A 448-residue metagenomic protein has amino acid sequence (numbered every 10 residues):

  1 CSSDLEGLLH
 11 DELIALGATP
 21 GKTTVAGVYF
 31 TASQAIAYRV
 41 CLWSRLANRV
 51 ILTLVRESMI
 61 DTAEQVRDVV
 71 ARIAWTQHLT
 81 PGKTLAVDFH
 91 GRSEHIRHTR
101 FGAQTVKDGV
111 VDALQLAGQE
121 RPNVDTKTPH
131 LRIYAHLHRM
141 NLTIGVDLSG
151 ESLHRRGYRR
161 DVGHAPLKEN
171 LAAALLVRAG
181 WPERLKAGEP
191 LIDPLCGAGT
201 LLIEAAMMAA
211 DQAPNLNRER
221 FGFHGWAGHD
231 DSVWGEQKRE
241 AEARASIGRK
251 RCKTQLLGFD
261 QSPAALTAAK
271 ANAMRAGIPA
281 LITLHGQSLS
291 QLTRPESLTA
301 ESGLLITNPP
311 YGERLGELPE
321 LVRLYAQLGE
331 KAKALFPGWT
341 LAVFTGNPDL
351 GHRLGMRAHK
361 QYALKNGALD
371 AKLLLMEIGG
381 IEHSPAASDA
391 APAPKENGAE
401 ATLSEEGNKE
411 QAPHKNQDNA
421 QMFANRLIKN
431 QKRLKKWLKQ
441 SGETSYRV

Functional and structural regions predicted by a protein language model:
C1-D4, L8-L9, R251-K253, F259-T267 (+2 more regions): Conserved Class I SAM-dependent methyltransferase catalytic core
C1-V50, F89-F101, H136-E189, I203 (+2 more regions): S-adenosyl-L-methionine
S3-L131, E377-V448: Non-catalytic nucleic-acid substrate-recognition regions in nucleic-acid-modifying enzymes
L13, V87, A135, N308 (+1 more regions): Residue-level signal for inorganic ion chemistry
P81-T84, G188, C252-K253, S302: Phosphate-coordination loops involved in phosphoryl transfer and adenosine-cofactor binding
S149, P310-E313: Short glycine-rich anion-binding loops that position phosphate/pyrophosphate groups of nucleotides and phosphorylated
L167-R294, E320: Conserved S-adenosyl-L-methionine
Q291-L304: A short acidic, Gly/Pro-enriched loop at the edge of an enzyme's catalytic core that lines a small-molecule cofactor
